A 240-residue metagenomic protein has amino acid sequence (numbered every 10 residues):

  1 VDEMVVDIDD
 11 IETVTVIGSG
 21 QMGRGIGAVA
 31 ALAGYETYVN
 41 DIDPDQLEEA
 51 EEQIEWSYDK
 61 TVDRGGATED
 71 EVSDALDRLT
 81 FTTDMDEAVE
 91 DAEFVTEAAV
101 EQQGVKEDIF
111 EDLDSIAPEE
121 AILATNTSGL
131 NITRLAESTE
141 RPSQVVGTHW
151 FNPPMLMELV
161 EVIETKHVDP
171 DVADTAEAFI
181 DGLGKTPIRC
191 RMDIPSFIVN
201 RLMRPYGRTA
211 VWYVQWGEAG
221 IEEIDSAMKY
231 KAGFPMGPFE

Functional and structural regions predicted by a protein language model:
D2-M4, L32, D74-F94, T175-K185 (+2 more regions): Amphipathic alpha-helical segments at domain termini/boundaries
D2-R64, I116: NAD(P)+-binding Rossmann beta1-loop-alpha1 motif at the extreme N-terminus of oxidoreductases
I17, N40, T82, A98 (+4 more regions): Structural motif
A33, V162-D193, R204-M236: Internal alpha-helical scaffold of NAD(P)-dependent oxidoreductase catalytic cores
Y38-W56, K60-S73, V162-T175, P187 (+1 more regions): Rossmann-like dinucleotide-binding cores of NAD(P)H-dependent redox enzymes
I42, K60-L123, L130: Rossmann-like NAD(P)-binding element
A50, I109, L113, L135-A136: Hydrophobic packing residues within well-ordered alpha-helices of enzyme cores
I122-R201: Rossmann-fold dinucleotide-binding core
